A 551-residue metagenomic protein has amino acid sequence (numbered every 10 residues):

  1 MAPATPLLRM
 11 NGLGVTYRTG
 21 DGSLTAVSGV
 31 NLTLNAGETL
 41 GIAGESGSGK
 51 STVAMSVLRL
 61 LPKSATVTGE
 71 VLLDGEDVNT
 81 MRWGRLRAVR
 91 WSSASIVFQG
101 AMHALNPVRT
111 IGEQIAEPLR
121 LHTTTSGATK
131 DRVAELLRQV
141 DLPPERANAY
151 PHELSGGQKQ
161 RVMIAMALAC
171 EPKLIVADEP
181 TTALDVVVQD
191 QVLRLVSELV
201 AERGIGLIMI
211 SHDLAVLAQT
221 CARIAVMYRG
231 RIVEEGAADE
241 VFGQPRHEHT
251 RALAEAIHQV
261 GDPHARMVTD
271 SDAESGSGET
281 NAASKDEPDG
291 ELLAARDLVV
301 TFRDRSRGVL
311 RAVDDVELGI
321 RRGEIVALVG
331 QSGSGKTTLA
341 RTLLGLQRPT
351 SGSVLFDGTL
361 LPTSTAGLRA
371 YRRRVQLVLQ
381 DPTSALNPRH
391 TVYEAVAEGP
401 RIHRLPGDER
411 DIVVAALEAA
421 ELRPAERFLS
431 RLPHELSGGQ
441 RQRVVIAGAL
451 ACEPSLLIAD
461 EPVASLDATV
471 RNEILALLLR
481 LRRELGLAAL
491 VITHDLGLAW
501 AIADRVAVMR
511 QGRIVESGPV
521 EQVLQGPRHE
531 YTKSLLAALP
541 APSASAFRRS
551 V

Functional and structural regions predicted by a protein language model:
L58, L344: Helix-to-loop junction immediately C-terminal to a conserved catalytic motif
T66-D77, G352-L360: Conserved ABC transporter NBD signature motif
V78-S95, E113, L121, E240-P245 (+4 more regions): ABC ATPase NBD coupling module
A128-E145, D408-R427, L536: Conserved ABC ATPase "signature" region
V162, A167-L168, V444, L450: ABC ATPase C-loop
A169-K173, A451-S455: A short, proline-enriched helix->beta-strand linker immediately N-terminal to the Walker B motif in ABC-type P-loop
E235-G236, I514-G518: ABC ATPase "signature
